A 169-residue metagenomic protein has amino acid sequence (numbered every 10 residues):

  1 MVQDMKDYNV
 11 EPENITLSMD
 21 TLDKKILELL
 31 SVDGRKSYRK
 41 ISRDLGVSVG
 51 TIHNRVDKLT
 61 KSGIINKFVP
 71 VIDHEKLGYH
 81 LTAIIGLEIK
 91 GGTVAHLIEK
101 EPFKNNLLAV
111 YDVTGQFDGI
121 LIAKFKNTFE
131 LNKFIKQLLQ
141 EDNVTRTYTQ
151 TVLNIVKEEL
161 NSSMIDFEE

Functional and structural regions predicted by a protein language model:
M1-E169: A compositional/biophysical signature of low hydrophobicity enriched in polar/charged and small residues
